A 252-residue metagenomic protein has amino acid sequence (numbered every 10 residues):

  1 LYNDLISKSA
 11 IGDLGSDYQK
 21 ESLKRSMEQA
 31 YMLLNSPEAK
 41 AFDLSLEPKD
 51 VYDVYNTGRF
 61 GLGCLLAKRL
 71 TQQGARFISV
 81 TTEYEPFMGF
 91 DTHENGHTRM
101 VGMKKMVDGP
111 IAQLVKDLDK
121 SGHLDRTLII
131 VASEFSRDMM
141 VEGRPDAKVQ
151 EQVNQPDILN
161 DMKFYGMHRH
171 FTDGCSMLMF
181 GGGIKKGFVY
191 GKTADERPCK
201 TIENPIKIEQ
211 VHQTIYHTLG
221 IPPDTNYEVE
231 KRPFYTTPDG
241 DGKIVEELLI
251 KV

Functional and structural regions predicted by a protein language model:
L1-V252: Ligand-binding pockets and gating/stacking loops
